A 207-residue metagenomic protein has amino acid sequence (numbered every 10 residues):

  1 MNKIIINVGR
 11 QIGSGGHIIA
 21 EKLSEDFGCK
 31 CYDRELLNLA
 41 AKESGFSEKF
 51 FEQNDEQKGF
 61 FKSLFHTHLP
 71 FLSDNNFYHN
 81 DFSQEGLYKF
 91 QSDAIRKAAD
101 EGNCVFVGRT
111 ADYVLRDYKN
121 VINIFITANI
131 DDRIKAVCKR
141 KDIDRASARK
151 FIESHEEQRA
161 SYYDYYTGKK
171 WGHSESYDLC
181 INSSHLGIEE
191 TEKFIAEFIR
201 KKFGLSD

Functional and structural regions predicted by a protein language model:
V8-E21: Glycine-rich phosphate-binding P-loop
K30-A41: Short beta-strand-centered segment that lines the nucleotide-binding/catalytic pocket of NTP-utilizing
A41-N103: ATP-dependent small-molecule kinase phosphotransfer cores that center on conserved nucleotide phosphate-binding segments
F61-P70, D144-E189: Small-molecule kinase domains that catalyze NTP-dependent phosphoryl transfer to phosphate-bearing small molecules
S92, I188-A196: Short, amphipathic alpha-helical "lid/cap" segments that border enzyme active or binding sites
A98, A111-D117: RNA pseudouridine synthases
D117-R140, R145-E153: Conserved phosphate-donor/acceptor-positioning beta-strand/loop module used by diverse small-molecule
